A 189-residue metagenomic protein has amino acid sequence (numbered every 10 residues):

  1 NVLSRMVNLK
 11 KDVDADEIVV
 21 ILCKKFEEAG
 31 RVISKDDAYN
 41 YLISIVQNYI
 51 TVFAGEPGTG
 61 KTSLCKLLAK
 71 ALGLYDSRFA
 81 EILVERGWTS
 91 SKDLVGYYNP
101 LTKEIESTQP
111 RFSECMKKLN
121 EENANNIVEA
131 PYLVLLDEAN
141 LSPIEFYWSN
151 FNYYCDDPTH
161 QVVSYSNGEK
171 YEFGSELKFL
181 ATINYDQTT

Functional and structural regions predicted by a protein language model:
N1-T189: AAA+ P-loop NTPase catalytic core and its hallmark functional loops
